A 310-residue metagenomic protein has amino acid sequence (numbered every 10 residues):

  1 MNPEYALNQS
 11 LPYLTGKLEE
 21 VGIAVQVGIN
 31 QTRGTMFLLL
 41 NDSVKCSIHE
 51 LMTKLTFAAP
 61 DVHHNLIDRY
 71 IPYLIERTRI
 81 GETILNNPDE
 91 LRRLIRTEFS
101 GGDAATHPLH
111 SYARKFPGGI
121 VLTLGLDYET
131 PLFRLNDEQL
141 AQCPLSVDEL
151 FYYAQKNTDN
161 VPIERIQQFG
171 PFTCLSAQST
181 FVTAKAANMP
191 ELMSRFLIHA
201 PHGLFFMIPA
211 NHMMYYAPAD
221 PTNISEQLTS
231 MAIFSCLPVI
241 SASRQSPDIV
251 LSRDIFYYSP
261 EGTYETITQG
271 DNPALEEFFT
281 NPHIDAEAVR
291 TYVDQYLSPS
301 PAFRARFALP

Functional and structural regions predicted by a protein language model:
M1, T32-L38, I208-A219: Short glycine-rich, basic-tinged beta-strand/loop micro-motifs
M1-Q9: A short, highly charged nucleic-acid-interacting micro-segment common to nuclease and nuclease-linked defense proteins
S10-G22, A154-T158, L192-L197, A232-Q245: Hydrophobic, Leu/Ile/Phe/Ala-enriched alpha-helical segments that form helix-helix packing faces
G16, V21, V25-V182: Charged, alpha-helical interface segments at or near domain boundaries
R165, F196-I198, F205-I208, Q245-D248: A general structural signal for short secondary-structure junctions and capping/turn motifs
P171-F172, P201-L204, N211-M214, R253: Short, surface-exposed beta-edge/turn micro-motifs
L175-I198: Aromatic/basic-lined ligand-recognition segments that form π-stacking hydrophobic pockets flanked by Lys/Arg to engage
H212-P310: C-terminal structured domains
